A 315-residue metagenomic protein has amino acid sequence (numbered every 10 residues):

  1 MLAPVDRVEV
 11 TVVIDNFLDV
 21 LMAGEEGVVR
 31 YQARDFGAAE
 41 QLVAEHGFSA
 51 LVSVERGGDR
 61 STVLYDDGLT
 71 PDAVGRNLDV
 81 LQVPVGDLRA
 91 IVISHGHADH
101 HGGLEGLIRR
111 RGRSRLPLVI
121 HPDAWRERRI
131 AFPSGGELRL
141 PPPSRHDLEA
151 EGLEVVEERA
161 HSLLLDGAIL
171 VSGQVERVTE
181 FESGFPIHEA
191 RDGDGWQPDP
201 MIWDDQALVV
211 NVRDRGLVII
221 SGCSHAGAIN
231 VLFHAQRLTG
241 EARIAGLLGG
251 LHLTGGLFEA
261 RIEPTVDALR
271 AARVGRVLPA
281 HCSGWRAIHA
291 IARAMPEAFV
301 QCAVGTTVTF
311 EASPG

Functional and structural regions predicted by a protein language model:
D6, V12-V20, R177: Short polar catalytic/cofactor-binding loops
E9-V13, V63-D66, I169-V175, L217-C223: Active-site-proximal beta-strand elements of phosphoester/diester hydrolases
I14-N16, D67-L69, G96, D123-A124 (+4 more regions): Active-site metal-binding loops of divalent metal-dependent hydrolases
N16-D19, G24-L81, M201, D205-I220: Conserved beta-strand hairpin/beta-sheet module of binuclear metal-dependent hydrolase folds, prominently
A23-G24, R129-P133, E259, I291: Short acidic, glycine/serine/threonine-rich loops at helix termini
D72-I120, T239-G246: Active-site metal-binding motif and surrounding structural segment of the metallo-beta-lactamase
H97-H101, P117, G195-V304: Cap/insert and terminal regions of metallo-dependent hydrolase folds
D123-Q206, R270, V300-P314: Metallo-beta-lactamase
